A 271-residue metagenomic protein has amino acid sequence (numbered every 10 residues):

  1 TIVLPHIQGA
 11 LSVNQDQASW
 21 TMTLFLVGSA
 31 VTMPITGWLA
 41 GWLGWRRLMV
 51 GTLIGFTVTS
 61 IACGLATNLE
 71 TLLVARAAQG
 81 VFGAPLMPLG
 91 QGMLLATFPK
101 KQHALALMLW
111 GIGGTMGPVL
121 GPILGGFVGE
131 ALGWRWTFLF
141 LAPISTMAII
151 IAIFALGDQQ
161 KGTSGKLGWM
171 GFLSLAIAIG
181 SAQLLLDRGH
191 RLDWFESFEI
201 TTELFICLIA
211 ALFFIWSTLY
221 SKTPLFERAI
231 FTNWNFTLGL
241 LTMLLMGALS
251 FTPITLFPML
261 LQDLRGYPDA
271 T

Functional and structural regions predicted by a protein language model:
T1-F154: Transmembrane-helix bundle of Major Facilitator Superfamily
T1-I2, L11-G28, I35-G37, R46-M49 (+10 more regions): 12-transmembrane solute porter fold
T59-A66, L132, F154-D158, G189-H190 (+2 more regions): Helix-loop junctions at the membrane-solvent interface of multi-pass transporters, primarily the C-terminal
A62, A66, A78, F82 (+3 more regions): Residue-level hotspots within pore-lining transmembrane alpha-helices of multi-pass secondary transporters
H103-G114, S164-S174, F231-T232: Cytoplasmic-side transmembrane-helix entry/capping segments in multi-pass membrane proteins
A142-K161, A176-R188, I206-S221: C-terminal membrane-cytosol helix-exit motif in multi-pass small-molecule transporters
